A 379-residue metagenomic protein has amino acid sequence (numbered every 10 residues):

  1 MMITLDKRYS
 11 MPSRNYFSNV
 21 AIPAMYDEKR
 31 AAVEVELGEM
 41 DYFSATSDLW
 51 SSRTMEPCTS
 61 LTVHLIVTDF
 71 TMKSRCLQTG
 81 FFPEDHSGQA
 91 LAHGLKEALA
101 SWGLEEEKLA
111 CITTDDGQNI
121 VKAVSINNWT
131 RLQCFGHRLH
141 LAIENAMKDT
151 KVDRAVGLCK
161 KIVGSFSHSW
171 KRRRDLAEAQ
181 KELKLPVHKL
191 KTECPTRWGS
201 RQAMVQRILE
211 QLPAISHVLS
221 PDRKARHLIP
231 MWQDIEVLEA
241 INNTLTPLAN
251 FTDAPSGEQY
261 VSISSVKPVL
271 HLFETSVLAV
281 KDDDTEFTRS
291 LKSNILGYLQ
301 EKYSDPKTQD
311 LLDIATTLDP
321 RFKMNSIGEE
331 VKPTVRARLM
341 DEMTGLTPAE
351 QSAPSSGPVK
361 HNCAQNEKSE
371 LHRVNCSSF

Functional and structural regions predicted by a protein language model:
M1, S13, D48, V63 (+8 more regions): Mobile genetic element proteins and their domesticated derivatives, centered on retroelements and DNA transposons
M1-C76, A110-T113: Structured nucleic-acid-interacting core domains from mobile-element enzymes and related host factors, especially RNase
I22, L37, D48-M55, F81-G88 (+8 more regions): Conserved, non-catalytic sequence blocks in retroelement Pol enzymes and Pol-derived host proteins
K29-V33, A45-W50, L61-T62, L95-A100 (+6 more regions): Eukaryotic intrinsically disordered and solvent-exposed regulatory patches
T54-E56, T62-E105: Electropositive, glycine- and tryptophan-enriched low-complexity nucleic-acid-binding patches
P57-S60, R75-Q78, G88, V124-N128 (+6 more regions): Short coil/turn segments at secondary-structure boundaries
S74, Q78-F81, N127, A214-F379: Extended, C-terminal/distal alpha-helical "rod" segments
K108, Q118-H217, S293: Surface-exposed, charged/polar loop-rich segments that form substrate/cofactor-binding or regulatory interfaces
